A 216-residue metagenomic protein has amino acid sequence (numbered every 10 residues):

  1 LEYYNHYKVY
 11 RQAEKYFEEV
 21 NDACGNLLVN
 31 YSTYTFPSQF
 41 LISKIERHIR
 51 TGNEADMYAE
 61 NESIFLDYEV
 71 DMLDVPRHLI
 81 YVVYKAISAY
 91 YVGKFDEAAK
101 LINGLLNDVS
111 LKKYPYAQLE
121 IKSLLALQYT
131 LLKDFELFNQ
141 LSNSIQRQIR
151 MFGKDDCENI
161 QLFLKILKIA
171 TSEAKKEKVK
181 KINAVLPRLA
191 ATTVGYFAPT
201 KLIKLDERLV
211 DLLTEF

Functional and structural regions predicted by a protein language model:
L1-D22: Internal metal/ion-chelating core segments
Y10, E54-A55, F95, F135: TPR-repeat structural position
E18-V29, A59-V70, A99-L111, N143-K154 (+1 more regions): Amphipathic alpha-helical segments of tetratricopeptide repeats
L27-L41, Y68-V83, V109-K122, F152-L162 (+1 more regions): Alpha-solenoid helical repeat architecture
Q39-E46, R77-Y91, E120-L131, K165 (+1 more regions): "A position-specific structural signal for the A-helix of alpha-solenoid helical repeats
D134-F216: C-terminal non-catalytic interaction modules
